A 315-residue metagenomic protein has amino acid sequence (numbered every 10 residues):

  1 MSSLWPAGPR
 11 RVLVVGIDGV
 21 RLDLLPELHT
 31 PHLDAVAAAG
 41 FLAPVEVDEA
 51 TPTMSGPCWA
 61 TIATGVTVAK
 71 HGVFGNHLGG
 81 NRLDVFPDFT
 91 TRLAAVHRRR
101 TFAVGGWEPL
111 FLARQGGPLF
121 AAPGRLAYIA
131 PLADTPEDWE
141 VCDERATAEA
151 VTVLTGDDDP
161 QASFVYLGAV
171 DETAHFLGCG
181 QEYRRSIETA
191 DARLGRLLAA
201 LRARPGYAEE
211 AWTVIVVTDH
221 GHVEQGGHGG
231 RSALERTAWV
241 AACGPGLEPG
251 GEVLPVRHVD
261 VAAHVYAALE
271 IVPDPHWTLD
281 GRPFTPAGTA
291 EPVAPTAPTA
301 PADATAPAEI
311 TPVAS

Functional and structural regions predicted by a protein language model:
M1-R11, R21-R98, P109-L112, E270: Active-site nucleophile/metal-coordination loop of metallo-enzymes that catalyze phosphate/sulfate and related
L13-G16, H32, T189-G230, V240 (+1 more regions): Metal-dependent active-site segment of extracytoplasmic phospho-/sulfohydrolases and closely related
L13-V15, T61-A63, T101-G105, A162-Y166 (+2 more regions): Structural recognition of the beta-strand scaffold that forms the well-ordered cores of secreted hydrolase catalytic
W59-A63, G230-V272, P286, E291: Substrate-binding rim/cap in mid-to-C-terminal beta-strand-loop elements of soluble/periplasmic
N76-G80, R184, Q225, L247-P255 (+1 more regions): Active-site rim elements
F86-E149: A substrate-binding/cap region within the structured catalytic cores of diverse enzymes
R114-A121, P131, A148-R196, A200: Active-site His/acidic residue clusters
I271-A294, I310-S315: Polar, surface-exposed loop/tail segments that function as active-site lids or cofactor/substrate-recognition elements
